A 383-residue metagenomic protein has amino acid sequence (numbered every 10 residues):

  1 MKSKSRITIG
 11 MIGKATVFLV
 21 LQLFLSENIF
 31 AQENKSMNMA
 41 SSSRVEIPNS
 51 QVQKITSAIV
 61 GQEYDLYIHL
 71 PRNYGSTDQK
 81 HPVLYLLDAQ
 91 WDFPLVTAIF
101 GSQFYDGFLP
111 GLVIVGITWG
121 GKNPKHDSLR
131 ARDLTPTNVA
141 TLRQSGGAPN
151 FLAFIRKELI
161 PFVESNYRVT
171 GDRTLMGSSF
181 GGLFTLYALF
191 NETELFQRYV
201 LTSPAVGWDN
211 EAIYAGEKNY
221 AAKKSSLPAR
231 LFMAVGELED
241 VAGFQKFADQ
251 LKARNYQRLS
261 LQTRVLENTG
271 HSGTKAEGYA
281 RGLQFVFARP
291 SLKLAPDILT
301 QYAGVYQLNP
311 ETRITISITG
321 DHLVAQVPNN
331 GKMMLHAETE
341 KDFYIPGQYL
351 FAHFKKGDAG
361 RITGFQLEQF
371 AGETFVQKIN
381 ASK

Functional and structural regions predicted by a protein language model:
I29-P82: A domain-start/cap signature at the N-terminus of enzymes
L70, A288-K383: Peripheral terminal and inter-domain segments
G75, L129-S179: Gly/Ser-rich "nucleophile elbow"/oxyanion-hole loop immediately N-terminal to the catalytic nucleophile in hydrolases
Q90-L152: Active-site machinery of serine-nucleophile hydrolases
I99-S102, L183-Y187, D209-S226, A248: Alpha-helical scaffolding within the catalytic cores of extracellular/periplasmic polymer-degrading hydrolases
G171-G216: Primarily recognizes the serine-hydrolase "nucleophile elbow" in alpha/beta-hydrolase and SGNH/GDSL folds
M233-V235: Short beta-strand/loop motif that positions the catalytic acidic residue of the alpha/beta-hydrolase fold
V241-L294: C-terminal catalytic histidine-bearing segment of alpha/beta-hydrolase fold enzymes
